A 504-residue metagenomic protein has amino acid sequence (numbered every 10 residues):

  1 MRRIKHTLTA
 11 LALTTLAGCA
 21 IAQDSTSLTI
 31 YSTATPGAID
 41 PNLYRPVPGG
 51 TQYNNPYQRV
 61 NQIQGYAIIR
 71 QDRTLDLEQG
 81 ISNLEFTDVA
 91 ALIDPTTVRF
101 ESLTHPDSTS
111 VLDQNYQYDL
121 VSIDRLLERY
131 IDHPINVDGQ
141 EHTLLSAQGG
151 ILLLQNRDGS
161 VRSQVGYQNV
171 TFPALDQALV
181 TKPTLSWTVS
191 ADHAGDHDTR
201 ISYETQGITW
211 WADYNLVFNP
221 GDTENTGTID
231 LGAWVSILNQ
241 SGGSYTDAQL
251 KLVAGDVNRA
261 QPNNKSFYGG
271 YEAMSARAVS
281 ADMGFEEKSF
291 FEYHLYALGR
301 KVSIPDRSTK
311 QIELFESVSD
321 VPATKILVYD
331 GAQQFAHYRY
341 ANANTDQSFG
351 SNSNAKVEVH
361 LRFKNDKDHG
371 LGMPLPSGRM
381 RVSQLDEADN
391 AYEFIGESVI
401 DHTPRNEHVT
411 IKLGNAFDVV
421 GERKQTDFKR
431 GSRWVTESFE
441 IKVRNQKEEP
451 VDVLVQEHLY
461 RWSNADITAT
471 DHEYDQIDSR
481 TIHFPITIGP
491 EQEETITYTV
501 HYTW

Functional and structural regions predicted by a protein language model:
R2-H6, L16-W504: Long, intrinsically disordered, low-complexity accessory segments associated with secretion and vesicular trafficking
